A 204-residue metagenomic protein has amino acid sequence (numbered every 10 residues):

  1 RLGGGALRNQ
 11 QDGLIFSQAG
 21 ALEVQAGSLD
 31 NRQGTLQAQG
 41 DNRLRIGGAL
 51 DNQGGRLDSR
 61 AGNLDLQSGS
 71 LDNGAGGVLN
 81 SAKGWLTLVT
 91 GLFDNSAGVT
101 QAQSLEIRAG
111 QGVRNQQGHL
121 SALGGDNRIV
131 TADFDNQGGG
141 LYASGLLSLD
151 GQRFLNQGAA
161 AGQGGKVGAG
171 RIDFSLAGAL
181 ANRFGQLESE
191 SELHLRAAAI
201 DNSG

Functional and structural regions predicted by a protein language model:
R1-A6, Q18-G27, A38-G48, S59-S70 (+6 more regions): Surface-exposed loop/turn motifs in large extracellular/passenger domains
Q10-F16, N31-Q37, N52-D58, N73-N80 (+6 more regions): Short, T/G/N/S-enriched strand-turn elements that build extracellular solenoid repeat scaffolds
